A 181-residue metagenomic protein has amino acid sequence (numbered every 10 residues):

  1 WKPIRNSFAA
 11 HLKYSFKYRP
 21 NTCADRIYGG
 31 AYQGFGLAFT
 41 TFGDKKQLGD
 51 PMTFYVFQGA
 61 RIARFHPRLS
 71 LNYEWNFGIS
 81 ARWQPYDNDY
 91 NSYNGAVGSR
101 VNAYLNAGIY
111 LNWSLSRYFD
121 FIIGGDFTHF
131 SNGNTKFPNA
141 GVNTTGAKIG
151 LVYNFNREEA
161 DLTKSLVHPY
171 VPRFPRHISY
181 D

Functional and structural regions predicted by a protein language model:
W1, F42-K45, N91-V97, N132-N139: Extracellular loop and loop/strand-boundary signature of outer-membrane beta-barrel proteins
I4-A10, G29, L48-F54, L69 (+3 more regions): Residues that define the transmembrane beta-barrel architecture of outer-membrane proteins
L12, Q33-F35, Y73-F77, I109 (+2 more regions): Membrane-embedded beta-strand positions of outer-membrane beta-barrel proteins
F16-Y18, L37-G43, F77-P85, F127-S131 (+1 more regions): Transmembrane beta-strands of outer-membrane beta-barrel pores
N21-C23, W113-F121, R157-D161: Repeated loop/turn-to-beta-strand initiation elements of outer-membrane beta-barrel proteins
I27-Q33, P67-Y73, R117-F121, N143-A147 (+1 more regions): Outer-envelope beta-barrel architecture signal
Y28-W83: Gram-negative (and chloroplast) outer-membrane scaffold detector with strong preference for beta-barrel transmembrane
N143-K164: Outer-membrane beta-barrel "beta-signal"
